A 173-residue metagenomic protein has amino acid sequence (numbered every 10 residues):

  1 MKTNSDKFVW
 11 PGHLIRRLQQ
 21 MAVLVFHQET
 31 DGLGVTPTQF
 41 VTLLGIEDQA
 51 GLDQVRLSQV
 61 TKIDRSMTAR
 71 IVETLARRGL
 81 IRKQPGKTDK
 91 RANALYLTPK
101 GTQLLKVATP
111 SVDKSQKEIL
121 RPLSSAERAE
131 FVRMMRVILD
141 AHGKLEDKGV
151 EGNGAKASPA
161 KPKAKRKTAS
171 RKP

Functional and structural regions predicted by a protein language model:
M1-L33, A160-P173: N-terminal leader segment of winged-helix/HTH proteins
M1-T3, A126-P173: C-terminal regulatory/oligomerization modules of transcriptional regulators
Q19, L44-D48, T109, R136: Short, locally clustered residues in the helix-turn-helix/winged-helix DNA-binding domain
V23, E73-R136: Charged, amphipathic alpha-helical coiled-coil/dimerization segments
Q39-L43: Short alpha-helical "packing" element that flanks the helix-turn-helix/winged-helix DNA-binding module
Q49-D53: Short capping segments at the starts of secondary-structure elements
Q54-V55, S66, E73, N93: Residues within helix-turn-helix
S58: The alpha-helix within a helix-turn-helix
